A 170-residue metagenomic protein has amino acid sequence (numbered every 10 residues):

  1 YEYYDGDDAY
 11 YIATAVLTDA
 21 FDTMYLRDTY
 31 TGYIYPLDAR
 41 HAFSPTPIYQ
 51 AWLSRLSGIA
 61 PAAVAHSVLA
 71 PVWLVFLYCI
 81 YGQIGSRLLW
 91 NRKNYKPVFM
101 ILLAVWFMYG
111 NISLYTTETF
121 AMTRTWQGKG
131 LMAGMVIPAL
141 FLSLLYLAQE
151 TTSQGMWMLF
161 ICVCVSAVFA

Functional and structural regions predicted by a protein language model:
Y1-G110, L114-Q127, L131, M135: Active-site lumenal/periplasmic loops and adjacent helix-entry segments of GT-C-fold, multi-pass membrane
D22-Y25, I112, P138, L142 (+2 more regions): Short secondary-structure junctions and interdomain/linker hinges
S44, A139, I161: Conserved active-site and cofactor/substrate-binding residues in soluble primary-metabolism enzymes
P71-L74, S153-L159: Short hydrophobic alpha-helical membrane-embedded segments
R87, Y146, A167-V168: Short basic/hydrophobic patches in alpha-helices and adjacent helix-turn junctions that form amphipathic surface motifs
M132, I137-M156: Membrane-interface transmembrane helices that cradle and orient dolichyl/undecaprenyl
M156-A170: Membrane-interface alpha helices of multi-pass inner-membrane proteins
